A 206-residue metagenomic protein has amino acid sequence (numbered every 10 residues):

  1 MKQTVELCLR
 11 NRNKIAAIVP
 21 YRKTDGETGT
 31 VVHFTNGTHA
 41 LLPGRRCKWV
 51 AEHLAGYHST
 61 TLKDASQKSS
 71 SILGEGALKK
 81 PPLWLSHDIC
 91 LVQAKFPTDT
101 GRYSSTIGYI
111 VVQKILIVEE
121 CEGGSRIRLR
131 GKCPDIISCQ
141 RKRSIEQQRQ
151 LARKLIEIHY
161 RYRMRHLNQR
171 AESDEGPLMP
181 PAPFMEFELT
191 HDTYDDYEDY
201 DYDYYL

Functional and structural regions predicted by a protein language model:
M1-Y109, K114-L206: Eukaryotic intrinsically disordered, low-complexity regulatory linkers and tails enriched in Ser/Thr/Pro
